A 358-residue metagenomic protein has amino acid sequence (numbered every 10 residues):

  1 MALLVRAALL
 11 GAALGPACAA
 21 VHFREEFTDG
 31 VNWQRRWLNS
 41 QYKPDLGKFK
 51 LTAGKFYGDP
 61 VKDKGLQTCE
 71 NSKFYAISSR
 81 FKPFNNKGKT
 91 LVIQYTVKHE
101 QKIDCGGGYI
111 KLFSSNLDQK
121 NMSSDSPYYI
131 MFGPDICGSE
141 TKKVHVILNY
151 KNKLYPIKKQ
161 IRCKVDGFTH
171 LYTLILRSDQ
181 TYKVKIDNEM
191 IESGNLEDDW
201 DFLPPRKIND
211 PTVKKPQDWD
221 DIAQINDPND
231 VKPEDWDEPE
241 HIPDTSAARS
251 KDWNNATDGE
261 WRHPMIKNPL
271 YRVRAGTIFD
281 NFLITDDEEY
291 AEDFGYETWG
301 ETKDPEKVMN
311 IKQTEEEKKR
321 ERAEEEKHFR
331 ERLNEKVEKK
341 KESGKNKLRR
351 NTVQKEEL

Functional and structural regions predicted by a protein language model:
M1-A12: Classical eukaryotic N-terminal signal peptides for Sec-dependent ER targeting/secretion, especially the positively
G11-K43, Y296: Extracellular carbohydrate-recognition regions
V31-G65, S126-F132: Extracellular glycan-recognition surfaces and repeat-rich motifs
D59-K62, Q67-L154: Secretory/extracellular carbohydrate-interaction modules and structurally similar beta-sandwich "look-alikes"
I147-T173: Short, aromatic/His-centered strand-loop micro-motif at the edge of beta-sheets
F168-K183, D187: Localized edge beta-strand/strand-to-loop motifs within extracellular or lumenal beta-rich domains
K183, Y271-F279: Extracellular carbohydrate recognition
E189-L270: Short, solvent-exposed beta-strand-to-loop segments that form ligand-recognition rims of beta-rich domains
